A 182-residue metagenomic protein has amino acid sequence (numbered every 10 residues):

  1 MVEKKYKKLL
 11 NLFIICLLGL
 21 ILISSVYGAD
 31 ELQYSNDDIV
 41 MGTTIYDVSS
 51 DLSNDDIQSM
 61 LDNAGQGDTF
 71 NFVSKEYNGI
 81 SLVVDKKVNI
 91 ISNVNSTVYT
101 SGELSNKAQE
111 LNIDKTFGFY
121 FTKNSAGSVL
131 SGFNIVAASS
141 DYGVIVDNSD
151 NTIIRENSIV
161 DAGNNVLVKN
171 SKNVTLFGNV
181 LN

Functional and structural regions predicted by a protein language model:
M1-L32, I154: Secretory targeting signatures
K4-L10, F70, V160, L181: Short linear interaction motifs
I21, A137-S139, D161: A cross-taxa feature marking solvent-exposed loop/turn segments within ectodomains of secreted and single-pass membrane
E31-E76: Acidic Gly/Asp/Thr-rich repetitive segments characteristic of extracellular carbohydrate-active and adhesion proteins
I45-Y46, N71, Y99, I154 (+1 more regions): Serine/threonine-rich, low-complexity intrinsically disordered segments
Q58, D62-Q66, Y77-I91, V98-D150 (+1 more regions): Extracellular beta-strand-rich solenoid/capping regions of secreted or surface-exposed proteins that bind or remodel
T175-N182: Short, intrinsically disordered, charge-balanced linker/junction segments flanking boundaries in proteins
